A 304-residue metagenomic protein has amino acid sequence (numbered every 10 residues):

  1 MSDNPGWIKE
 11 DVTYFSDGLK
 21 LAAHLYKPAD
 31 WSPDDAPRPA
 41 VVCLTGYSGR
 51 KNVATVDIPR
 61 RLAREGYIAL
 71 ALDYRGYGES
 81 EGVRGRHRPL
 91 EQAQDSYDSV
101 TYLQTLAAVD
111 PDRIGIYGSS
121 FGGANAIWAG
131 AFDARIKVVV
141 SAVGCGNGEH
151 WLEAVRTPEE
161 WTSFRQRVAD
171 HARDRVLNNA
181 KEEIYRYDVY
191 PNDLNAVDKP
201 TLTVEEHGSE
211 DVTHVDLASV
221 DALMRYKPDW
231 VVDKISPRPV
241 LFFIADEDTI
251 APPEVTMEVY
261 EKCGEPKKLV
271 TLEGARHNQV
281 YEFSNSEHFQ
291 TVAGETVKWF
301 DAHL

Functional and structural regions predicted by a protein language model:
M1-A36, F289: N-terminal cap/lid segment of alpha/beta-hydrolase-fold proteins
Y47-R60, Y74: The serine-hydrolase catalytic nucleophile loop
R50-A54, Y77-G115, N285-T291: Catalytic nucleophile-loop/oxyanion-hole region of alpha/beta-hydrolase and closely related hydrolase-like folds
R61-E81: Conserved alpha/beta-hydrolase
D98-R175, H214-V215: Primarily recognizes the serine-hydrolase "nucleophile elbow" in alpha/beta-hydrolase and SGNH/GDSL folds
R167-V231: Alpha/beta-hydrolase
I235-S236, F242-I244: Short beta-strand/loop motif that positions the catalytic acidic residue of the alpha/beta-hydrolase fold
A275-F289: Catalytic histidine-centered segment of alpha/beta-hydrolase-like enzymes
